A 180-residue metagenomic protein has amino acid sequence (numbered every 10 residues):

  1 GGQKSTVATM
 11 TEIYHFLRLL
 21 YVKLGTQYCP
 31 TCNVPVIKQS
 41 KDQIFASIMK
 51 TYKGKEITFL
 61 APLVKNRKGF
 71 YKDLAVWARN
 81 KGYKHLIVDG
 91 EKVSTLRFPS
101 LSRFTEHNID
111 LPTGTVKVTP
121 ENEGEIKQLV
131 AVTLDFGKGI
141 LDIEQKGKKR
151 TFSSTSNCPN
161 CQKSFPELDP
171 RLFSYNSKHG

Functional and structural regions predicted by a protein language model:
G1-G180: Conserved phosphate-binding elements of NTP-dependent enzyme cores
